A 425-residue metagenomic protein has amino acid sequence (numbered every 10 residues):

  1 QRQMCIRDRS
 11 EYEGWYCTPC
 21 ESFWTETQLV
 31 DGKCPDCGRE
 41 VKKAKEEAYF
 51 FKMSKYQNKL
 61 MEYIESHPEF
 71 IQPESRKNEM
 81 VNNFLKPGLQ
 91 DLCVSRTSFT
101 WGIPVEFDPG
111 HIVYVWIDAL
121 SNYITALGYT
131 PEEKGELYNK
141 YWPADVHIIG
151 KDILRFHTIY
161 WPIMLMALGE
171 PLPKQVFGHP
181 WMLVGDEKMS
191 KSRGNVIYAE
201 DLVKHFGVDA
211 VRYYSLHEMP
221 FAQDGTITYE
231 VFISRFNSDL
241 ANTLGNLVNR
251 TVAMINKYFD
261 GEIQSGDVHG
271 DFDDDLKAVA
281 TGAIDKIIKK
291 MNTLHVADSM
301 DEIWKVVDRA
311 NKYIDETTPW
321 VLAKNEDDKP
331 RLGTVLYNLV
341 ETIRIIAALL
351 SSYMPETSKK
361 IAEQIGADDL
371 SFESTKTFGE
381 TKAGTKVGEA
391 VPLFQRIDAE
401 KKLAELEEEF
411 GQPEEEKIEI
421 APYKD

Functional and structural regions predicted by a protein language model:
R2-I6: Short, small-residue-biased leader/transition segments that mark boundaries at the very start of proteins
R7, W24, V41: Cys/His-rich microdomains that often coordinate metals
E11-W15, T25-C37, K289, T293-L294 (+1 more regions): Basic, alpha-helical terminal appendages of large translation-related enzymes
E13-C20, P180-M182, V231-F232, Q264-D271 (+2 more regions): A glycine-rich phosphate-binding loop feature that marks nucleotide/adenosyl-phosphate handling sites
P19, D36-C37, K43-K257, S299-I303: Structured secondary-structure scaffolds
D31, S66-P68, D108, P131-Y141 (+3 more regions): Short, glycine- and charge-enriched coil/turn segments that flank and shape catalytic ligand pockets
P220-Q223, I227-V231, F236, T251-D273 (+1 more regions): Long, amphipathic alpha-helical stalk/connector segments used for oligomerization, subunit docking, or mechanical
A241, G245, K277, T281 (+4 more regions): Generic structural concept
